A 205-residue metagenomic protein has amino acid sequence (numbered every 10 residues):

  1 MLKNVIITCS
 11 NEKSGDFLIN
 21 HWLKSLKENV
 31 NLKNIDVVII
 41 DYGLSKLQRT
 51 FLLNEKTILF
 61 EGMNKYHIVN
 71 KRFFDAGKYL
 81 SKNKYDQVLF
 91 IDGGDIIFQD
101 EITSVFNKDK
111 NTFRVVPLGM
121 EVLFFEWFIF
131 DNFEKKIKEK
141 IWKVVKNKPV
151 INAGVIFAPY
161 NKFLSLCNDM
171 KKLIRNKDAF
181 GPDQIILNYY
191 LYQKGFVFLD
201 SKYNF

Functional and structural regions predicted by a protein language model:
M1-D86, N161: N-terminal anchoring/stem segment of glycosyltransferases
I7-N11, I39-Y42, I91-G93, Q99 (+3 more regions): Short His-Asn-centered micro-motif
E12-S14, L44-S45, D95-I97, G119-V122 (+3 more regions): Short, solvent-exposed loop/turn segments at secondary-structure junctions
N20, F74-G77, Q99, I185-Y189: Short, hydrophobic alpha-helix immediately C-terminal to the catalytic nucleophile
I35-Y42, I58-Y66, V115-M120, K177-Q184 (+1 more regions): A generic structural motif
F73-I129, L164: GT-A fold catalytic core of metal-dependent nucleotide-sugar glycosyltransferases, centered on the diacidic
F130-N147: Short, flexible, basic/aromatic active-site loop/helix in glycosyltransferases
V145-F205: Catalytic core and acceptor-binding pocket of nucleotide-sugar-dependent glycosyltransferases
